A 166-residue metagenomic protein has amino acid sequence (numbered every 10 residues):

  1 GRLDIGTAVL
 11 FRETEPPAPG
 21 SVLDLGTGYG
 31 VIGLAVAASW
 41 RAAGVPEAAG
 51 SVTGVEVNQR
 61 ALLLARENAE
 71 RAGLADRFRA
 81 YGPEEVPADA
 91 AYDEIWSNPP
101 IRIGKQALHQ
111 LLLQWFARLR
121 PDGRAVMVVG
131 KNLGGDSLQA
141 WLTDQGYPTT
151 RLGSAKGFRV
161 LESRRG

Functional and structural regions predicted by a protein language model:
G1-R2: Class I SAM-dependent methyltransferase Rossmann-like catalytic core, especially the SAM/SAH-binding loop
I5-S97: Conserved SAM/SAH cofactor-binding pocket of Class I
E56-R60, A107, G130: Short beta->alpha hinge that forms the Motif I/post-I loop of the SAM-binding pocket
E94-Q106: Glycine-rich phosphate-binding "P-loop"
I101-I103, G130-G135: Short "lid" loop at the C-terminus of a central beta-strand within the Rossmann-like core of SAM-dependent
H109-P121: A short glycine-rich, Lys/Arg-flanked "PGG" loop and its adjoining helix->strand segment in the class I
D122-V129: Conserved beta-strand signature within the Rossmann-like core of class I S-adenosyl-L-methionine
G134-G166: Class I S-adenosyl-L-methionine
